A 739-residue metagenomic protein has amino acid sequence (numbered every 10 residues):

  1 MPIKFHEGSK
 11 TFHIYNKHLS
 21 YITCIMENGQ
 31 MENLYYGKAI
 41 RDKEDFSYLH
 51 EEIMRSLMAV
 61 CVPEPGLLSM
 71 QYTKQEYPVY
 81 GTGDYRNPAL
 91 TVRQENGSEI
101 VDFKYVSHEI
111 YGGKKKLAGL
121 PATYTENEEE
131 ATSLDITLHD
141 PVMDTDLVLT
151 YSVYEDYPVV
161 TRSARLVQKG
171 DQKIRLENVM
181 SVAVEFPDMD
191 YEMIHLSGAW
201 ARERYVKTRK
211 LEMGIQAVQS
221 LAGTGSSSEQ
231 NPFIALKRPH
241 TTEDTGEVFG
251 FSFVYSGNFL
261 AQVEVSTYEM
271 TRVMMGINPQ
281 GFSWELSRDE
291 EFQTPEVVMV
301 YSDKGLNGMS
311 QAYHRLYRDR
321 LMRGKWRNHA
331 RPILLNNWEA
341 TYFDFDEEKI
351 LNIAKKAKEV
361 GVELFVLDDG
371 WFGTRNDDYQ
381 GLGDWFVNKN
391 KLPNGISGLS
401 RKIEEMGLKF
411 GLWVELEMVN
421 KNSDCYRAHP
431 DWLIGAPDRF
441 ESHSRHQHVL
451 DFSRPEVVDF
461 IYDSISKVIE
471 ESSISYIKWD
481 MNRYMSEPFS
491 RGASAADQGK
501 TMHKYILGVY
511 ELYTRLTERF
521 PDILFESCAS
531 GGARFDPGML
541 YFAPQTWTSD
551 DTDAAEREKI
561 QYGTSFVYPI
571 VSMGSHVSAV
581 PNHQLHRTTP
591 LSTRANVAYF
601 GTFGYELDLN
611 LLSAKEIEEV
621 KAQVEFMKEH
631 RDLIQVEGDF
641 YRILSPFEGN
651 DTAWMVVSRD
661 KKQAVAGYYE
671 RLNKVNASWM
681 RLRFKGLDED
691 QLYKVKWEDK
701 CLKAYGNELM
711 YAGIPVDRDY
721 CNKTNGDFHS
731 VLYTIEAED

Functional and structural regions predicted by a protein language model:
F5, S9-H13, K17, M31-E264 (+2 more regions): Polysaccharide-binding surfaces and accessory modules of carbohydrate-active proteins
H18, A164, D289, L335 (+7 more regions): Conserved, mostly hydrophobic/aromatic
Q71-Y72, E76, G81-L117, T245-N258 (+5 more regions): Glycine-rich, aromatic-flanked loop segments that form ligand/cofactor-binding clefts across common enzyme folds
S98-Y105, W284-D303, F728-I735: Short Pro-Gly-centered flexible turn/kink motifs
I234, E243, P646-E689: Carbohydrate-binding surface patches
W326-F460, Y476, S486: Aromatic-lined carbohydrate-binding/catalytic grooves of carbohydrate-active enzymes
P393-G395, R427-H429, L433-T588, T602 (+2 more regions): Active-site neighborhood of glycoside hydrolase catalytic domains
L672-D739: C-terminal beta-sandwich/jelly-roll accessory domains of carbohydrate-active enzymes
